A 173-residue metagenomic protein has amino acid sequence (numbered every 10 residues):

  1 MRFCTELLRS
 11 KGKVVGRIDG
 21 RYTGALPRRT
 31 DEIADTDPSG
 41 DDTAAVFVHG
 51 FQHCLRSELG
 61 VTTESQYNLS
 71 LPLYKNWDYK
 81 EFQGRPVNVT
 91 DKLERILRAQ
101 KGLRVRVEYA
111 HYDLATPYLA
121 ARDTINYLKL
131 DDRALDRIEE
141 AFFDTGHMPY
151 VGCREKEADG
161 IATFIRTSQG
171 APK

Functional and structural regions predicted by a protein language model:
M1-Y109, L114-A115: Alpha/beta-hydrolase fold catalytic core
V89-T90, R122-T124, A158: Well-ordered, non-membrane alpha-helical segments in soluble/globular domains
I96-Q100, K129, Q169: N-terminal cationic-hydrophobic initiation segments that often serve targeting/anchoring roles
R104, K129-M148: Catalytic histidine neighborhood in serine/cysteine hydrolases with alpha/beta-hydrolase-type architecture
L114-A115, T145-E155: Catalytic histidine-centered segment of alpha/beta-hydrolase-like enzymes
L114-R137: Active-site-adjacent alpha-helix of alpha/beta-hydrolase-fold enzymes
A120, Y150-T163: Post-His helix in hydrolase/transferase enzymes
I161-K173: Extended, charge-rich low-complexity interaction segments
